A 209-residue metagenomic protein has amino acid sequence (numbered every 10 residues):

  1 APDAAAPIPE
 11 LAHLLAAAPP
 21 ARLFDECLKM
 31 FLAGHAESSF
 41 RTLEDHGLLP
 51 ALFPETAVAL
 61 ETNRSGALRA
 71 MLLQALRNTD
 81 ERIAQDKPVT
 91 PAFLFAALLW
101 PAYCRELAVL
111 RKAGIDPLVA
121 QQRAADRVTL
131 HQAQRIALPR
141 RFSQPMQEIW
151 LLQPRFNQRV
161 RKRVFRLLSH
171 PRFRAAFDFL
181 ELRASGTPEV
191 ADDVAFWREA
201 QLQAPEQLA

Functional and structural regions predicted by a protein language model:
P2-L208: Conserved, hydrophobic alpha-helical core segments of structured domains
